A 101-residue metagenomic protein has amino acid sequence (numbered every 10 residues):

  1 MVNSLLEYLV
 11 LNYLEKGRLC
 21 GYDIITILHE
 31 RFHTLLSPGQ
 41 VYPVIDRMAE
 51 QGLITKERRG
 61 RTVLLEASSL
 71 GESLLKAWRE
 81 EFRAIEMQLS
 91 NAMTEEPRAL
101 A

Functional and structural regions predicted by a protein language model:
M1-Q40: N-terminal helix-turn-helix DNA-binding core of bacterial DNA-binding proteins
N12-K16, L74, E81: Histidine kinase transmitter module recognition
I24, G71, F82: Conserved anionic group-binding/transfer micro-motifs
Y42-R47: Short, hydrophobic-biased segments on the C-terminal half of alpha helices that form "recognition helices"
A49-G60, E66: Beta-hairpin "wing" of winged helix-turn-helix
G60-R79: Basic, amphipathic "hinge/linker" alpha-helix immediately C-terminal to the N-terminal HTH DNA-binding motif
K76-A101: Amphipathic alpha-helical dimerization/coiled-coil segments that flank or bridge DNA-binding/regulatory modules
